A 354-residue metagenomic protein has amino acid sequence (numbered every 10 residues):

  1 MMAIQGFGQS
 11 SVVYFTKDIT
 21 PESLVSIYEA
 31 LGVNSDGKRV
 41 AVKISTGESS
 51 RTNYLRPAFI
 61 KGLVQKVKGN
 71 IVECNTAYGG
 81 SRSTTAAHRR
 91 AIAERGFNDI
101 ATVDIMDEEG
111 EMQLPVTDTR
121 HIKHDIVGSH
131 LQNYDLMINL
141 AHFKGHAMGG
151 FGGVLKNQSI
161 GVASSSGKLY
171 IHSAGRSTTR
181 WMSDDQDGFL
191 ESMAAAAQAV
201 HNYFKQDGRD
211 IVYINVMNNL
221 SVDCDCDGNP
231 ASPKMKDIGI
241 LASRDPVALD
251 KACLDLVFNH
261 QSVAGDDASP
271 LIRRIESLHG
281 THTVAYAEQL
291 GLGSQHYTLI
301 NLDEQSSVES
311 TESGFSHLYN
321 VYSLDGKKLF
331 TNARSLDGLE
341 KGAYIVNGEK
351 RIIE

Functional and structural regions predicted by a protein language model:
M1-I4: Bacterial N-terminal signal peptides
F7-E304: Extended, low-polarity segments enriched in aliphatic/aromatic residues
Q305-E354: C-terminal outer-membrane/trafficking sorting elements
